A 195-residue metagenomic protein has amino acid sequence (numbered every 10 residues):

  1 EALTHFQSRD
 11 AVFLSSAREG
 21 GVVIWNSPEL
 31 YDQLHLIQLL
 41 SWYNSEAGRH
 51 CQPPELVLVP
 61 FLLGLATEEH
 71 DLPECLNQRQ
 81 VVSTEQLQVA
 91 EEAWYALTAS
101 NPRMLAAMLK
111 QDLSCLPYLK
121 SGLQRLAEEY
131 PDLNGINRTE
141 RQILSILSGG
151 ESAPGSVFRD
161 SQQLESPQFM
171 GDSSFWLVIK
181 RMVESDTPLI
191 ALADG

Functional and structural regions predicted by a protein language model:
A2-S45: Long, hydrophobic/aromatic-enriched structural stretches that serve as scaffold segments
D32-L40, L65-D71, F169: A short acidic (Asp/Glu
L40-G48, V178, M182: Short secondary-structure subsegments characteristic of cysteine-rich extracellular domains
S45-C75: Conserved beta-strand -> loop -> alpha-helix junction used to position metal-binding or nucleic-acid-contacting
D71-S148: A conserved mid-domain beta-alpha-beta active-site/ligand-binding segment of alpha/beta enzyme cores
Q142-G150, D160, V178: Short amphipathic alpha-helical elements of helix-turn-helix/winged-helix folds
E151-Q162, G171: Short acidic, hydrophobic short linear motifs in intrinsically disordered regions
Q162-D194: Charge-enriched amphipathic alpha-helical scaffolds
